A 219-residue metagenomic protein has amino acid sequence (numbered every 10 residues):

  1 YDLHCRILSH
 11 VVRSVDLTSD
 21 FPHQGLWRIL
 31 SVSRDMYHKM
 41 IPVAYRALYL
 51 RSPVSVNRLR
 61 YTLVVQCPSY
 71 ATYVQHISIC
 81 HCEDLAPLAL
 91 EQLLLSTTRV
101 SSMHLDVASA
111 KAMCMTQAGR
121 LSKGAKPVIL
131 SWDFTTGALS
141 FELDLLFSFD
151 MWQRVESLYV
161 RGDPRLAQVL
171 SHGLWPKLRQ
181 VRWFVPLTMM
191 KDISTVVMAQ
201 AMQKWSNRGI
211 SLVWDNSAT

Functional and structural regions predicted by a protein language model:
Y1-R99, L105-A108, A112-C114: Hydrophobic regular-secondary-structure patch
R6, V11, G124, G137 (+5 more regions): Low-complexity, intrinsically disordered/propeptide-like segments
I7, R46-L48, T72-S78, R99-M103 (+4 more regions): Hydrophobic beta-strand segments of well-ordered beta-sheets in folded domains
S9, W152-T219: Leucine-rich solenoid repeat modules
F21, F134, F141, F147-F149 (+1 more regions): Phenylalanine-focused residue identity feature
Y37-P42, L59-T72, A89-R99, M113-K126 (+3 more regions): Leucine-rich repeat
S78-D84, H104-K111, L130-L139, Y159-R165 (+2 more regions): Concave beta-strand-loop units of leucine-rich repeat
